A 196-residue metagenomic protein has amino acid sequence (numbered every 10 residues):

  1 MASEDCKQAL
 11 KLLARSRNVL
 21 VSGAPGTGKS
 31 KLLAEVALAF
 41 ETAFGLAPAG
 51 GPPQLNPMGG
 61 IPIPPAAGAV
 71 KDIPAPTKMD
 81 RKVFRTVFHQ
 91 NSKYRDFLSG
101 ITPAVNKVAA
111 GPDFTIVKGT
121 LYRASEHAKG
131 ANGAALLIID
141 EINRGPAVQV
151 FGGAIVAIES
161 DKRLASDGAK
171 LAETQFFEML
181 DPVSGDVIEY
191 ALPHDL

Functional and structural regions predicted by a protein language model:
M1-L196: AAA+ P-loop NTPase catalytic core and its hallmark functional loops
